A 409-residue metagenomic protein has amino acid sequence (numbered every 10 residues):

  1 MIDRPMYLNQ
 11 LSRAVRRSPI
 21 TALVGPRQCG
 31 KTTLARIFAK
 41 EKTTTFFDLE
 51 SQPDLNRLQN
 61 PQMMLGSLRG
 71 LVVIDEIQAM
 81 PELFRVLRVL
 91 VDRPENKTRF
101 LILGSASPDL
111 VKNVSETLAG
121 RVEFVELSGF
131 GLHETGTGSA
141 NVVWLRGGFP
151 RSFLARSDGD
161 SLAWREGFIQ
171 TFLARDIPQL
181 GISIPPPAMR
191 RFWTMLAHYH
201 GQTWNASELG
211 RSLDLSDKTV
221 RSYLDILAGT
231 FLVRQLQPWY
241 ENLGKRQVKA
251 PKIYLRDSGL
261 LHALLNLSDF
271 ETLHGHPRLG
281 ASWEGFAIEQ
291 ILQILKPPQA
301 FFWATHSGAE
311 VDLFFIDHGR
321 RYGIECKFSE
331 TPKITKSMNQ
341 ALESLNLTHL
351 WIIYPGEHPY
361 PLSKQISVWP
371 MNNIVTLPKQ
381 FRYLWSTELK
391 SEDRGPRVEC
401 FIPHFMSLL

Functional and structural regions predicted by a protein language model:
I2-A14: Pre-Walker A adenine-sensing motif
L23: Hydrophobic anchor at the beta1->P-loop junction of P-loop NTPases
K31: Conserved lysine of the Walker
L34: Hydrophobic positions on the alpha1 helix immediately C-terminal to the Walker A/P-loop
R85-I102, E116: Conserved catalytic/switch belt of AAA+ P-loop NTPases
P108-V122: Short regulatory helix/loop adjacent to the ATP-binding pocket of P-loop NTPases
D158, A163-H318: Accessory nucleic acid-recognition modules appended to NTPase machines
E357-K390, C400, F405-L409: Domain-level recognition of nuclease-like catalytic cores that cleave nucleotide substrates
